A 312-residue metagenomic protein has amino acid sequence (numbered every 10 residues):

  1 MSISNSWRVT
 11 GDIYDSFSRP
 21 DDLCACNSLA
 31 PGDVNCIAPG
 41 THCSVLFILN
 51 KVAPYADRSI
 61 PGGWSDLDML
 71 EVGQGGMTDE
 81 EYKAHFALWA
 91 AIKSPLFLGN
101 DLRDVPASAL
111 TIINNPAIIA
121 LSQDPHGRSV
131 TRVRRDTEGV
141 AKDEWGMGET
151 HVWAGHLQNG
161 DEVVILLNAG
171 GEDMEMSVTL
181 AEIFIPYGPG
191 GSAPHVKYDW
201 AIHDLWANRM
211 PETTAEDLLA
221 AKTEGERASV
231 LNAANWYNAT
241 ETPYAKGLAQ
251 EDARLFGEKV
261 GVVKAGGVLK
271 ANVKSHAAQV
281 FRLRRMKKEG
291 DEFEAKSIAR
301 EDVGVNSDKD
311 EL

Functional and structural regions predicted by a protein language model:
M1-D101: Glycan-recognition surfaces
S4, D22-L23, T111-I113, S177: Surface-exposed flexible segments
N5, V9, D68, A84-A87 (+8 more regions): Structural beta-strand/beta-sheet cores of well-ordered domains, especially the beta-sheet scaffolds that support
R8, E71, W153-G155, I165 (+1 more regions): Residues in well-ordered beta-strands of folded domains
G63, E81-A84, L157, H195 (+2 more regions): Active-site-proximal structural scaffolding
D66, S94-E175, G188-S192: Glycan-recognition and catalytic regions of carbohydrate-active enzymes
M77-K83, A87-A90, D101-L102, Q158-G160 (+3 more regions): The feature represents the membrane-entry module of six-transmembrane cation channels
A141-T150, L166-L312: C-terminal beta-sandwich/jelly-roll accessory domains of carbohydrate-active enzymes
